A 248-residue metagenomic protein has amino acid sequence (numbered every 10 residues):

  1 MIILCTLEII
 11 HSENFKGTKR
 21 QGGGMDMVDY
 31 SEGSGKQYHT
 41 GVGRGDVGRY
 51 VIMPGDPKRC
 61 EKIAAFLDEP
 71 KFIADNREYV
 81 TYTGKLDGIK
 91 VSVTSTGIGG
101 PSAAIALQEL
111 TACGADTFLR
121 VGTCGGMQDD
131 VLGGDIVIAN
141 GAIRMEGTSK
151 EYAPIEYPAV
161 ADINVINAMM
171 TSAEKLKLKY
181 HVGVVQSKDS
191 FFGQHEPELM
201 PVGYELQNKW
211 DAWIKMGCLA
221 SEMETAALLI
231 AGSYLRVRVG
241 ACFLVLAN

Functional and structural regions predicted by a protein language model:
I3-M25: Short, Lys/Arg-enriched N-terminal segments with co-localized hydrophobic residues within the first ~10-30 amino acids
M25-N167: Metabolite-binding pocket within alpha/beta catalytic cores that recognizes anionic/polar moieties
T111-A112, I214, S233: Non-catalytic positions within long, well-ordered alpha-helices that form the structural scaffold/packing of enzyme
D116-T117, L219, R238: Short acidic/polar active-site loop segments enriched in Thr and Asp
D135-A139, L199-P201, V239: Short, hinge-like loop/turn segments at secondary-structure boundaries
V160-K215: Active-site rim beta-loop-alpha module in soluble metabolic enzymes
A226-N248: Zn-dependent metallopeptidase/amidohydrolase metal-coordination segment
